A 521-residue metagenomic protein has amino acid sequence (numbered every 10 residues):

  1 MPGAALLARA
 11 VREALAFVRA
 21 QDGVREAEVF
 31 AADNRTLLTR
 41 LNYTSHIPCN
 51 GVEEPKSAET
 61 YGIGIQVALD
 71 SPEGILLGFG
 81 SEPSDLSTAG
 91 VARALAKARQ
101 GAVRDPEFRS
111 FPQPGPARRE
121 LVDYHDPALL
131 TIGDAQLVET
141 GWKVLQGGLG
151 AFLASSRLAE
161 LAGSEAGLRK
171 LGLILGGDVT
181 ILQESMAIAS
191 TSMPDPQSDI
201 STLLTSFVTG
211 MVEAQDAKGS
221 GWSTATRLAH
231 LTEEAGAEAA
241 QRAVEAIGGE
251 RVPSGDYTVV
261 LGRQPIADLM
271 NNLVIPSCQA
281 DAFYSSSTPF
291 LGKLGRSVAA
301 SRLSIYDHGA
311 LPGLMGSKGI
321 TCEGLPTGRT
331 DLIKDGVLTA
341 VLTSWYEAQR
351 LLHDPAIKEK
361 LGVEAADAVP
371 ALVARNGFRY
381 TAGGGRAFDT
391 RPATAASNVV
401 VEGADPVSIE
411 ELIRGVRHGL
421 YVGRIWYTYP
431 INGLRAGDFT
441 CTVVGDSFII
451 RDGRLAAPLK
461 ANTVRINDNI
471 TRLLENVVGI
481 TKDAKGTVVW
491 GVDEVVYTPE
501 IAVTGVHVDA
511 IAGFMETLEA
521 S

Functional and structural regions predicted by a protein language model:
M1-R329, K334-V337, T498-S521: Active-site bordering "gate/hinge" segments that shape substrate access to catalytic or cofactor-binding pockets
L291-S521: Dual-mode signal for accessory low-complexity, basic/Gly-rich regions
